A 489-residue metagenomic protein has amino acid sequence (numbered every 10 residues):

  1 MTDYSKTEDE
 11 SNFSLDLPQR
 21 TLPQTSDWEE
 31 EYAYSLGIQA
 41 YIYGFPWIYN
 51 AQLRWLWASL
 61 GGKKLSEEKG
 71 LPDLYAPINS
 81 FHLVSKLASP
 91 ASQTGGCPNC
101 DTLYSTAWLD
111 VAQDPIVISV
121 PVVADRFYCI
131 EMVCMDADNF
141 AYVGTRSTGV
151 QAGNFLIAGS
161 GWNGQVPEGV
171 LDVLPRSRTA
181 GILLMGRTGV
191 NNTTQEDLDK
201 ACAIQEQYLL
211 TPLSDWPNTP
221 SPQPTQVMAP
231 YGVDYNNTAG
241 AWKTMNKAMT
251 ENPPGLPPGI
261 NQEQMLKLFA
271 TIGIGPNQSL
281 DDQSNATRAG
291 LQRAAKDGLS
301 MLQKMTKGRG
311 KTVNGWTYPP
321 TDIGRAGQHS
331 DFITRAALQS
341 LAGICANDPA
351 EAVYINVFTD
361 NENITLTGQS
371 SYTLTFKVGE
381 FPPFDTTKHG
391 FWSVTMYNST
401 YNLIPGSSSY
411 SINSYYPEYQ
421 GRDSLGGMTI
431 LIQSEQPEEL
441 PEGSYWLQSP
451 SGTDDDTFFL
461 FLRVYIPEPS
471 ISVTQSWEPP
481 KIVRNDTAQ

Functional and structural regions predicted by a protein language model:
T2-Q489: A compositional/structural signature for long, glycine/proline-rich flexible linkers and loops on extracytoplasmic
